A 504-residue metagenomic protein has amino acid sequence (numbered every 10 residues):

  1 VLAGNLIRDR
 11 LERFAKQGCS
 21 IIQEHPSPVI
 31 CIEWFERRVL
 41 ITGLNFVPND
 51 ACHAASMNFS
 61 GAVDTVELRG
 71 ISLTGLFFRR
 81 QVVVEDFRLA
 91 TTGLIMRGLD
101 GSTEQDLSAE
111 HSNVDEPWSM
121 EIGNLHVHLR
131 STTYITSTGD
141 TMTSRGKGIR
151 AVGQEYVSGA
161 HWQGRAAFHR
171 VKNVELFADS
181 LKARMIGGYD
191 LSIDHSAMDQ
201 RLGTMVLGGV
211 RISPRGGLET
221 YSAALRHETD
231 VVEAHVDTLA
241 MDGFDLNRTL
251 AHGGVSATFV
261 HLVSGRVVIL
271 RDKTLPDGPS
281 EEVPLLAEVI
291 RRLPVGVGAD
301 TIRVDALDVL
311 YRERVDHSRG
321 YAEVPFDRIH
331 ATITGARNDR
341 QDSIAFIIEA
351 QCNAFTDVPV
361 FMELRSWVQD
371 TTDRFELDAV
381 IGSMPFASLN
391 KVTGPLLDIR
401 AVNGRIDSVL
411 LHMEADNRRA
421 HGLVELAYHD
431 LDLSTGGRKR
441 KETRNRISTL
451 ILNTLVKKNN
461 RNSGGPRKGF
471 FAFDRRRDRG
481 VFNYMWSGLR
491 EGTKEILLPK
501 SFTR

Functional and structural regions predicted by a protein language model:
V1-S20, G139, G148: N-terminal type II signal-anchor transmembrane helix that functions as the membrane-insertion/stop-transfer segment
H25-G101, E110-D140, R145-K147, Q154-V210 (+2 more regions): Flexible beta-edge/linker motif
G43-A51, E104-E110, H128, N173-E175 (+4 more regions): Flexible, solvent-exposed coil segments and beta strand-coil junctions, predominantly the extracellular/periplasmic
T74-L76, M198-D199, T249, T334 (+2 more regions): Short beta-strand micro-motifs enriched in acidic
E85-T91, E104-D115, T141-E155, G254-V268 (+5 more regions): Short, surface-exposed polybasic-and-hydrophobic patches located at secondary-structure transitions
G101-L107, L275-E282, L397, K439-N445: Flexible, surface-exposed loop regions and adjacent strand-edge segments of Gram-negative outer-membrane beta-barrel
S144-R145, S158-R201, L207-A223, G320-L397 (+1 more regions): Interface amphipathic segments
W367, V380, P395-R504: Extended terminal
